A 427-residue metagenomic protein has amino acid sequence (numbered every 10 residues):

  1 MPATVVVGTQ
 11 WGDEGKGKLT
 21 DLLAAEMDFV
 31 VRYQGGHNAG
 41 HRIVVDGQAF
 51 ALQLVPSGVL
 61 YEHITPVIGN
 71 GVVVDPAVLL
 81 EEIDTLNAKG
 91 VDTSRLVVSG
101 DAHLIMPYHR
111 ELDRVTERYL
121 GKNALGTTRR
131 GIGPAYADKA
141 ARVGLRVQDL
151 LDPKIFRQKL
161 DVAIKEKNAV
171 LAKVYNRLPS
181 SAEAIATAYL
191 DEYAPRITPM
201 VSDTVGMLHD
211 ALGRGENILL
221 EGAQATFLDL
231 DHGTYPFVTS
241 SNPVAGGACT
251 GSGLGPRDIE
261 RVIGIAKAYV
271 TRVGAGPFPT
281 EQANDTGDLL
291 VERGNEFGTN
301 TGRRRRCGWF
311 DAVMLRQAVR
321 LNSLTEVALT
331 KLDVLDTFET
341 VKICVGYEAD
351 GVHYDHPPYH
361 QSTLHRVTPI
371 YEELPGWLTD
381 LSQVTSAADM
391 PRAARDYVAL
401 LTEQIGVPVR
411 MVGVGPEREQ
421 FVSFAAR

Functional and structural regions predicted by a protein language model:
M1-R427: Non-transmembrane, aqueous-exposed alpha-helical and coiled segments at domain scale
